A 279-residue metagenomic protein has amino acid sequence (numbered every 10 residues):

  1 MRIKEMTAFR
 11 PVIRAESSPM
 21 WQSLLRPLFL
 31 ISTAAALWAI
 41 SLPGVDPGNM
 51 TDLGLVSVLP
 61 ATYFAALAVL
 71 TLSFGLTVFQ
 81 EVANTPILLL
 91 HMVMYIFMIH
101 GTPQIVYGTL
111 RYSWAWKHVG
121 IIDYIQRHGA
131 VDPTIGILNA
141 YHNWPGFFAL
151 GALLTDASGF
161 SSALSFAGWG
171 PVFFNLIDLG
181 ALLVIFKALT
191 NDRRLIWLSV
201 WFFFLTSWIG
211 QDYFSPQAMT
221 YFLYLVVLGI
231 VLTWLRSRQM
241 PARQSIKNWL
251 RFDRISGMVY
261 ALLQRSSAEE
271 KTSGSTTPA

Functional and structural regions predicted by a protein language model:
M1-R2, T155, F186, V231 (+1 more regions): Generic low-polarity alpha-helical segments
M1-S23, R238-P278: Membrane-interfacial, low-structure loops and terminal tails that flank and connect transmembrane helices in multi-pass
M1-T102: Start-transfer (signal-anchor) and selected internal transmembrane alpha helices of multi-pass inner/ER membrane
M50-L55, W234, S266-K271: Surface-exposed, low-hydrophobicity segments enriched in Gly/Pro/acidic/Ser residues that characterize the mature
L53-G54, L76-E81, L88-L90, F97-Y221: Active-site lumenal/periplasmic loops and adjacent helix-entry segments of GT-C-fold, multi-pass membrane
L59-T71, F173-I177, A218-V226: Membrane-embedded alpha-helical segments of multi-pass membrane proteins, especially the transmembrane helices
A181, T220-K247: Specific aromatic-rich, kink-prone transmembrane helix
